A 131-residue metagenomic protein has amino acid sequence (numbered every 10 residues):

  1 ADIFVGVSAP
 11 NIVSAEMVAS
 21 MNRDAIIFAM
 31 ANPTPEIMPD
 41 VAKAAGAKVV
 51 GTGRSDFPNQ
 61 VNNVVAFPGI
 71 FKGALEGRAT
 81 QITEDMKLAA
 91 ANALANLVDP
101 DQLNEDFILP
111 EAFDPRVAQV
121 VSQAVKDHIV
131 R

Functional and structural regions predicted by a protein language model:
A1-A31, E36: Rossmann-like NAD(P)-binding element
A29-V130: Adenosine-phosphate binding glycine-rich loop
